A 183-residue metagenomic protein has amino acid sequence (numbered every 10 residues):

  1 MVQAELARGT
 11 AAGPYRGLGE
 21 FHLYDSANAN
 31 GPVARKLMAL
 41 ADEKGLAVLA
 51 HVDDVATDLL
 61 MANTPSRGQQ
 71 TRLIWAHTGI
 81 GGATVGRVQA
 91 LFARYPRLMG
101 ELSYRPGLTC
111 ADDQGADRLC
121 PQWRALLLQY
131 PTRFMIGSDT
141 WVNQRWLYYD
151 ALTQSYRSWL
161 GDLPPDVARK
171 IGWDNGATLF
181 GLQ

Functional and structural regions predicted by a protein language model:
M1-A4, R118-P121, L152-Q154: Well-ordered, non-membrane alpha-helical segments in soluble/globular domains
M1-K36, L40, K44: Mid-domain alpha/beta scaffold segments of enzyme catalytic cores
P14-G17, Q69, V167: Short loop/turn motifs at secondary-structure junctions
L18, A41, H77, G100 (+3 more regions): Divalent metal-coordination and catalytic microenvironments
F21-Y24, S103, D174: Conserved residues at the C-terminal ends of beta-strands
L23, D54, V142-Q144: Short glycine-enriched loops at secondary-structure junctions
A27-I136: Catalytic pocket-lining loop regions of alpha/beta-barrel enzymes, especially the amidohydrolase/enolase/GH5 lineages
L128, T132-M135, V142-Q183: Mid-to-C-terminal alpha-helical segments outside catalytic/metal-binding sites
